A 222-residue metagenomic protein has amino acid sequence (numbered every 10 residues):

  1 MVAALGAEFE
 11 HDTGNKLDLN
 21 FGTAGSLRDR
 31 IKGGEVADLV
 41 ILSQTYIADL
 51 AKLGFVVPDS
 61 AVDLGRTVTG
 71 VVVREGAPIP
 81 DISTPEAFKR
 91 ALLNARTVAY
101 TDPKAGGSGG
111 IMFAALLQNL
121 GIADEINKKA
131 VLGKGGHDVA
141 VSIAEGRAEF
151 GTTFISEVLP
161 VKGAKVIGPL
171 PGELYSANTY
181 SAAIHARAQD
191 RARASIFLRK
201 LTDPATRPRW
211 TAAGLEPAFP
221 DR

Functional and structural regions predicted by a protein language model:
M1-F21, G25, D29-V36, Q44-G54 (+2 more regions): Exported/periplasmic ABC-transporter solute-binding proteins
V40: A short, conserved beta-strand element in the Rossmann-like catalytic core that flanks the donor/metal-binding loop
D59: Short active-site loop at a secondary-structure junction that contains or immediately precedes the catalytic residue(s)
